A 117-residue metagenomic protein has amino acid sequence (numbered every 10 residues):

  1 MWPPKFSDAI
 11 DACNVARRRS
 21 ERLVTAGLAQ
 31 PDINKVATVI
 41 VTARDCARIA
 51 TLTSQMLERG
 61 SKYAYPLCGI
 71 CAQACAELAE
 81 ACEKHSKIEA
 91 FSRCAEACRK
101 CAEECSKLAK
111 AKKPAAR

Functional and structural regions predicted by a protein language model:
M1-R117: Amphipathic alpha-helical hairpins
